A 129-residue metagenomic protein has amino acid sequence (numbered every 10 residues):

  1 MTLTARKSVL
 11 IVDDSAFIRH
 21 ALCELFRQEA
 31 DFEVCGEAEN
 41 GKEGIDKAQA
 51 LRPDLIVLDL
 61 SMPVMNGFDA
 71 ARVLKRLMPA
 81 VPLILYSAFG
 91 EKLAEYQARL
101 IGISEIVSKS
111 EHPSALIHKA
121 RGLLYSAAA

Functional and structural regions predicted by a protein language model:
M1-S8, S114-A129: Non-catalytic signal-transmission and effector/linker regions of two-component phosphorelay proteins
A5-I18, L22-F26: Conserved acidic segment of CheY-like receiver
N40-E43, N66-D69: Acidic catalytic/metal-coordinating carboxylates
Q49-L51, V73-A80, I101: Conserved phosphotransfer cores of two-component systems
L51-V57: Active-site beta3 strand of CheY-like receiver
M62: Receiver (REC) domain active-site loop signature in two-component systems and cognate sites in sensor histidine kinases
D69, G90-V107, E111, A115-H118 (+1 more regions): Alpha4 helix (beta4-alpha4-beta5 surface) of REC/receiver domains from two-component response regulators
